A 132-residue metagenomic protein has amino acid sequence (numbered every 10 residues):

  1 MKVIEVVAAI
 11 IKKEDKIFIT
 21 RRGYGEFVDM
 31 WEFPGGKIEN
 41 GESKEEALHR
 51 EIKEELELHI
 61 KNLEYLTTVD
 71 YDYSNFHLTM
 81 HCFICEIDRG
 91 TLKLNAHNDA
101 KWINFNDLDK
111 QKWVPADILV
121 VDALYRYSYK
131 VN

Functional and structural regions predicted by a protein language model:
M1, Y125-N132: Generic C-terminal helix-cap and adjacent flexible tail
M1-I17, K37: Conserved N-terminal beta-strand and adjoining loop/helix that marks the start of the Nudix/MutT-like hydrolase domain
E5-V7, D15, L78-H81, N98: Change "...and in nucleic-acid phosphodiester-cleaving endonucleases..." to "...and in nucleic-acid processing enzymes
I19-R21: Beta-strand scaffold of nucleotide-dependent catalytic cores
E26-M30: A conserved beta-turn-beta hairpin within the catalytic core of GNAT-like acetyltransferases that forms part
F33-Y65, N104: The catalytic Nudix box helix
H59, V69-T91, K101, F105: Active-site-adjacent beta-strand/loop module that shapes the phosphate/pyrophosphate-binding cleft
I84, K93-L124: NUDIX/MutT-family hydrolases
